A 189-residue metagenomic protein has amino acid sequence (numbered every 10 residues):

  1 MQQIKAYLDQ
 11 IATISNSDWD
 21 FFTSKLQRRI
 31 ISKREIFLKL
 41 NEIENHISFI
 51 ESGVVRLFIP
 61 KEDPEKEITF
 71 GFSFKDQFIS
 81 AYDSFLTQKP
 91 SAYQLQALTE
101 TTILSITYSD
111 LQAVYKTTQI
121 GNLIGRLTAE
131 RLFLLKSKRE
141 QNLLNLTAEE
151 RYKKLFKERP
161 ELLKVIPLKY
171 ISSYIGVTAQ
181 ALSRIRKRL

Functional and structural regions predicted by a protein language model:
M1, W19, D110-V114, I120-R126 (+4 more regions): Alpha-helical bundle regulatory/interaction domains
M1-Q27: Cyclic nucleotide-binding regulatory module and flanking cytosolic helices
R34, N45-L57, D76: Glycine- and acidic-residue-biased ligand/ion/polar-headgroup-sensing regions
F37-E42: Short phosphate-coordinating micro-motif centered on Lys-Gly-acidic
F58-P64: Cytochrome P450 core scaffold surrounding the K-helix E-X-X-R motif and the conserved "meander" helix-loop region
T69-R126: Cyclic-nucleotide recognition modules
L146-L189: Phosphate-/nucleic-acid-contacting segments
